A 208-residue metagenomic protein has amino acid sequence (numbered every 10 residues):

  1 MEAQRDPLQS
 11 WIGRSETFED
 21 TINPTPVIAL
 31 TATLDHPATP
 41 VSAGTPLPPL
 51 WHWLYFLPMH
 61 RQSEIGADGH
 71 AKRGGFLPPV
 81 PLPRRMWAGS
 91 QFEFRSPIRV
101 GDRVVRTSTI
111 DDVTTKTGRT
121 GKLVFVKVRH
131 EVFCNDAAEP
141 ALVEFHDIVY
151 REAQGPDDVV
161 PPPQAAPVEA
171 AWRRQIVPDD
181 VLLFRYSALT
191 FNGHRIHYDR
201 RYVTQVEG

Functional and structural regions predicted by a protein language model:
M1, R73-G75, E152-G155, S187-G193: Short, functional N-terminal and low-complexity linear motifs
M1-R103: Hydrophobic, proline/glycine-rich low-complexity stretches
M1-S15, W87-P178: HotDog/MaoC-like acyl-thioester-processing domains
E2-P46, P162-G208: A contiguous, surface-exposed recognition patch within enzymatic or periplasmic domains that forms
W11, W51-L57, V80, R85-W87 (+5 more regions): Bulky hydrophobic/aromatic packing residues
A38, R61-E64, R95, V100-D102 (+5 more regions): Residues in flexible loops and secondary-structure boundaries
H70-R73, V128-H130, A166, V203-V206: Solvent-exposed, non-transmembrane amphipathic alpha-helical segments
